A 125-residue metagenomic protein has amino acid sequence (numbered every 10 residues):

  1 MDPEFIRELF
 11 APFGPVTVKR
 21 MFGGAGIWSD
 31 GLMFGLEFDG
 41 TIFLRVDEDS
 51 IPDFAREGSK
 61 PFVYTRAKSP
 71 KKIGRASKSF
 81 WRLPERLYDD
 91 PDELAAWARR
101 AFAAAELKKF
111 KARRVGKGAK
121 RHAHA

Functional and structural regions predicted by a protein language model:
M1-A125: Charge-dense, helix-prone N-terminal extensions
